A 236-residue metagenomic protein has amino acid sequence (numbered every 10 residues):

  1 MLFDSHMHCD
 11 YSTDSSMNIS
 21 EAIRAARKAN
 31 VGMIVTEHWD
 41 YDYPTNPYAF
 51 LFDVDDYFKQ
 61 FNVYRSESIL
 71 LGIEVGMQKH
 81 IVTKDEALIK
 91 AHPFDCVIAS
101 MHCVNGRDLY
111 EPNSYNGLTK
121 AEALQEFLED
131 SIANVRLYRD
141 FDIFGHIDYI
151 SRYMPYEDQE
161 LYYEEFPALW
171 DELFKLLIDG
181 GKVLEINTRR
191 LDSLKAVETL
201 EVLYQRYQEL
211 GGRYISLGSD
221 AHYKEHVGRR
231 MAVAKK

Functional and structural regions predicted by a protein language model:
M1-K79, A91-P93, Y153-P155, E160-E164 (+2 more regions): An N-terminally biased module of ancient metal coordination in phosphate/nucleic-acid-related enzymes
H6, A26, V97, H146 (+3 more regions): Conserved, mostly hydrophobic/aromatic
A25, V63, A133, L176 (+2 more regions): Alpha-helical scaffold elements within enzyme catalytic domains, especially in hydrolases
N30-V31, F94, F141, G212: A structural motif
M33-V35, V97, F144, L184 (+1 more regions): Hydrophobic residues within beta-strands of alpha/beta enzymes
H38-W39, H102, Y149, R189: Flexible loop residues that form catalytic and substrate-binding hotspots at small-molecule/glycan-binding clefts
P47-D179: Extended substrate/RNA-proximal surfaces in nucleic-acid metabolism proteins
E165-G228: Active-site-adjacent C-terminal substructures of enzyme catalytic domains
